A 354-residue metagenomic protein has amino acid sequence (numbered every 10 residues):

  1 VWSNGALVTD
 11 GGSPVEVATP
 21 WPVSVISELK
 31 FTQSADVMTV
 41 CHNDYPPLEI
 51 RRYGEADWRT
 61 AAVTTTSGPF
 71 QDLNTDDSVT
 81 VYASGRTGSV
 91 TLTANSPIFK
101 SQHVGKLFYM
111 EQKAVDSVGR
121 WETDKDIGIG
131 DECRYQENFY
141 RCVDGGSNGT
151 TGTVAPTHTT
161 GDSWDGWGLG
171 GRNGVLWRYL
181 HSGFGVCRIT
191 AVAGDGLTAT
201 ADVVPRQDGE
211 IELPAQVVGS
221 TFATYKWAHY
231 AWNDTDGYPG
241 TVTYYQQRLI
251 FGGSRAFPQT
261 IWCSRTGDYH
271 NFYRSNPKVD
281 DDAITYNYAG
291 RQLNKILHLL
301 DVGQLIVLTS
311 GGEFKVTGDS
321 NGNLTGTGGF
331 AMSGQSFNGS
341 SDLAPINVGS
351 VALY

Functional and structural regions predicted by a protein language model:
V1-R52, R59, V307: Structured, mid-chain assembly/scaffold modules that mediate subunit interfaces within large macromolecular complexes
V1-S3, L48-Y53, V63, V192 (+3 more regions): Hydrophobic/aromatic beta-strand positions that recur at structurally equivalent sites within the blades
W2-N4, Y53, G183-C187, P258-T266: Non-cytosolic beta-sandwich-type ligand-binding/adhesion modules
V8-E16, R52, D57-V154, H158-G219: Autoprocessing Asn-cyclization modules and mimics
S13-S24, S67, T221-Y354: Beta-propeller and closely related beta-pinwheel folds
I26-H42, G105-M110, G128-V143, V242 (+1 more regions): Short hydrophobic/aromatic-rich beta-strand motifs
D36-V37, K106, D131, Y140 (+6 more regions): Residue-level detector of short, conserved catalytic/binding motifs and their immediate flanks
